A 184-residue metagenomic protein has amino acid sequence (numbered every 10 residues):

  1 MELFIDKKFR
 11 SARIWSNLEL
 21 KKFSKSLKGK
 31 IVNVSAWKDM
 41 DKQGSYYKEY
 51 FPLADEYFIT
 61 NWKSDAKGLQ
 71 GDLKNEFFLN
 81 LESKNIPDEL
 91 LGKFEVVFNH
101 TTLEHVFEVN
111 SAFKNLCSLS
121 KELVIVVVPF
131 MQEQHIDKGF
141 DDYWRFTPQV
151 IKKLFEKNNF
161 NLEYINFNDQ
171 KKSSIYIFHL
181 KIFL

Functional and structural regions predicted by a protein language model:
M1-G29: Class I SAM-dependent methyltransferase Rossmann-like catalytic core, especially the SAM/SAH-binding loop
R10-I14, V106-F107, R145: Conserved phosphate-coordination/catalytic loops
G29-I136, T147-K152, L180: Conserved SAM-binding loop
D137-D141: Short, solvent-exposed loop/turn segments at secondary-structure boundaries
D142-N168, Y176: Short alpha-helix
K171-L184: Core SAM-dependent methyltransferase catalytic element
